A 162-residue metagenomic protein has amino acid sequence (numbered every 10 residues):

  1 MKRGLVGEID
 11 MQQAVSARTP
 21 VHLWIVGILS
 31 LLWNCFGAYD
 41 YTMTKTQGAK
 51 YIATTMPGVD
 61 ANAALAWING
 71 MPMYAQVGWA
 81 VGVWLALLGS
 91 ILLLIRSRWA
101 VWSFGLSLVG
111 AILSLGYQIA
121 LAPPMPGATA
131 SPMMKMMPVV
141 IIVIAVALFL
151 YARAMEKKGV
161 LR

Functional and structural regions predicted by a protein language model:
K2-R162: Topology signature of small-to-medium multi-pass alpha-helical membrane proteins
